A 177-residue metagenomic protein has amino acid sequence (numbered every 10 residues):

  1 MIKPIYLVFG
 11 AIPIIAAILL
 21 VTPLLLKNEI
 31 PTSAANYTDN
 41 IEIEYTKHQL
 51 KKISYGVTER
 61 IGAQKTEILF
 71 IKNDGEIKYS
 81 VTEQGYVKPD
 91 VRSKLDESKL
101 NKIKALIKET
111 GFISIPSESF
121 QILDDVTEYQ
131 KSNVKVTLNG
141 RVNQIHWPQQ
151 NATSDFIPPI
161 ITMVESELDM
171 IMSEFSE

Functional and structural regions predicted by a protein language model:
I2-I61, S119-E177: Short, well-ordered, aromatic-rich surface patches in folded extracellular/luminal domains
R60-G62, E76-K78, Q84-Y86, L100 (+2 more regions): Generic "edge-of-domain/loop-turn" microfeature
R60-K72: Short, solvent-exposed loop/hinge segments that bridge or flank secondary-structure elements
Q64, K88, P116-Q121: N-terminal post-signal-peptidase region of extra-cytosolic proteins
E67, P89-S93, R141-I145: Short beta-strand segments
F70-V81, E128: A short, structured beta-strand/loop element
S80-I115: A short-motif feature that recognizes glycine-rich, charge-decorated loops that bind or process nucleotide phosphates
